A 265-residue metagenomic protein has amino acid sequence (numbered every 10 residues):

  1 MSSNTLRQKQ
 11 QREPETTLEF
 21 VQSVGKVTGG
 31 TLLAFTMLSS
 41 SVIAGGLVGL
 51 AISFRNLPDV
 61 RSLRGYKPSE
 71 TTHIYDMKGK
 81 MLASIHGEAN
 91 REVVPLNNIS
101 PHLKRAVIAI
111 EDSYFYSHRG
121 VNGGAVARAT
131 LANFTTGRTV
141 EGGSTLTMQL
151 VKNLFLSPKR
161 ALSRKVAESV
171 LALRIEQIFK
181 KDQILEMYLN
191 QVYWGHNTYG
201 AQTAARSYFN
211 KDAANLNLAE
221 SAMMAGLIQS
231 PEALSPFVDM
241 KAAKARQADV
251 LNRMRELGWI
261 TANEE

Functional and structural regions predicted by a protein language model:
S2-Y75, Y114, F134: N-terminal type II signal-anchor transmembrane helix that functions as the membrane-insertion/stop-transfer segment
T17-F20, V24, G123-T130, V166: Hydrophobic alpha-helical segments of integral membrane proteins, encompassing both true transmembrane helices
L57-V60, G87-L96, I110, S169-V170: N-terminal post-signal-peptidase region of extra-cytosolic proteins
Y75-D76, P101: Core beta-strand residues in small-molecule sensory/regulatory alpha/beta domains
P95-L146, G200-Q202: Flexible, acidic/glycine-enriched loop-and-adjacent beta/alpha segments that face the extracytoplasmic/periplasmic side
T136-E265: Non-catalytic, structured segments within soluble enzyme domains
